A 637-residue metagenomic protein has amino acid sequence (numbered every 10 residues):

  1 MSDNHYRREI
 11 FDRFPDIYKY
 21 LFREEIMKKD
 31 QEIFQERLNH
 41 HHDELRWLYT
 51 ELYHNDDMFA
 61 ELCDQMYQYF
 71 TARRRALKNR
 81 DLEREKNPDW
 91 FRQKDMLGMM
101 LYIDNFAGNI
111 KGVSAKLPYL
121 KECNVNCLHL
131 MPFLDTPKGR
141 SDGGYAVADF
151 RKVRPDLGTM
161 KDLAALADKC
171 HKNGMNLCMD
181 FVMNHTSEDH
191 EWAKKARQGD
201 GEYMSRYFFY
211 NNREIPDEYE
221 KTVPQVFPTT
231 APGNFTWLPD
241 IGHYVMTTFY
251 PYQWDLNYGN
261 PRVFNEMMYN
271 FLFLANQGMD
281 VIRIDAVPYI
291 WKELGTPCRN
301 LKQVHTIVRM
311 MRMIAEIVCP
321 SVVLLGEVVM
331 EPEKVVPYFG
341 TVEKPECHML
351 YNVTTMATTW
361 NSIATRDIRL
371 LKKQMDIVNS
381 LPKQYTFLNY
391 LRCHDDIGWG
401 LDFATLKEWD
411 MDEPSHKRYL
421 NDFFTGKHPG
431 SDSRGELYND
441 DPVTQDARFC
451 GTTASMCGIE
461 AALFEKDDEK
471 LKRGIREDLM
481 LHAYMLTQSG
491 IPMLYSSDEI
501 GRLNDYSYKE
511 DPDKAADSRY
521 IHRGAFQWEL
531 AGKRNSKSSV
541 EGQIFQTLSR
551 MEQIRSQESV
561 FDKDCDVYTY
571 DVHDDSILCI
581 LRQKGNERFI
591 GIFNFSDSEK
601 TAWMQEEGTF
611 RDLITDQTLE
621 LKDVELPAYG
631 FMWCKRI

Functional and structural regions predicted by a protein language model:
S2-G608, L613-I637: Active-site and adjacent substrate-binding regions of carbohydrate-active enzymes
